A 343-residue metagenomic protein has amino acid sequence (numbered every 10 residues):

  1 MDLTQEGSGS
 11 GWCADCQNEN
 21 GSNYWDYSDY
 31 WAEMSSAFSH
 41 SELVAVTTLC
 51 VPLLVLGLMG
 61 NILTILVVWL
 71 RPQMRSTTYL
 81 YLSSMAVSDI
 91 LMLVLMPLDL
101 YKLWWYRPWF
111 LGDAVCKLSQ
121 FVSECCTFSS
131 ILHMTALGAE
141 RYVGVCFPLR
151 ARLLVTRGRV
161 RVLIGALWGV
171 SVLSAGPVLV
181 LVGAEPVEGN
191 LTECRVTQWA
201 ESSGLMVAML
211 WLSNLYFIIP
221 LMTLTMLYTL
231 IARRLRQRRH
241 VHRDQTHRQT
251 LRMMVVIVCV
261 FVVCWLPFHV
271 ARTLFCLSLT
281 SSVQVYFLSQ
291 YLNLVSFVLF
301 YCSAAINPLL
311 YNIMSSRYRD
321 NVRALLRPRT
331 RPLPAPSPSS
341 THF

Functional and structural regions predicted by a protein language model:
M1-M59, A200, M209: Extracellular N-terminal segment of 7TM GPCRs
W25-A37, L103-F128, F147, L153-I164 (+3 more regions): Loop architecture of class A 7-transmembrane GPCRs
S39-V51, R75-A139, V143-R157: Extracellular TM2-ECL1-early TM3 structural module of rhodopsin-like
S41-R71, S88, T225-Y228: First transmembrane helix
C50, L54, V67, L91-R107 (+6 more regions): Helix-to-loop junction signature of class
L54, S84-M96, E124, I164-A175 (+3 more regions): Alpha-helical transmembrane segments of multi-pass membrane proteins
C194-L205, S213-Y216, A232-V270: Intracellular effector-coupling site of seven-transmembrane GPCRs, centered on the ICL3-to-TM6 transition
V260, L266, V270-R272, Y291-F343: Seventh transmembrane helix
